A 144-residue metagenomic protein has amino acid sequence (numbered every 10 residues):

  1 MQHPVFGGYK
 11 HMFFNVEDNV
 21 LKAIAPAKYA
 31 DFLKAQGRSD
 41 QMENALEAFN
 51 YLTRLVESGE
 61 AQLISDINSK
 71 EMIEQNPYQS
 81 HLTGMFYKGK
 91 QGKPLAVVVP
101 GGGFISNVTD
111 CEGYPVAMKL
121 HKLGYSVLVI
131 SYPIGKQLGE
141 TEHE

Functional and structural regions predicted by a protein language model:
H3-P94, Q137-H143: N-terminal cap/lid segment of alpha/beta-hydrolase-fold proteins
I67, V127-I130: Short beta-strand segments at enzyme active-site cores
K93-G101: Short beta-strand element of the alpha/beta-hydrolase
G101, Y125, Y132-I134: Active-site loop/turn elements of alpha/beta-hydrolase fold enzymes, especially the short glycine-/histidine-rich
G103-S106, V127: Serine-hydrolase catalytic-loop signature spanning alpha/beta hydrolases and amidase-signature enzymes
V108-D110, I130-E144: Catalytic nucleophile-loop/oxyanion-hole region of alpha/beta-hydrolase and closely related hydrolase-like folds
D110-L128: Short amphipathic alpha-helix adjacent to the substrate-entry channel of hydrolases
